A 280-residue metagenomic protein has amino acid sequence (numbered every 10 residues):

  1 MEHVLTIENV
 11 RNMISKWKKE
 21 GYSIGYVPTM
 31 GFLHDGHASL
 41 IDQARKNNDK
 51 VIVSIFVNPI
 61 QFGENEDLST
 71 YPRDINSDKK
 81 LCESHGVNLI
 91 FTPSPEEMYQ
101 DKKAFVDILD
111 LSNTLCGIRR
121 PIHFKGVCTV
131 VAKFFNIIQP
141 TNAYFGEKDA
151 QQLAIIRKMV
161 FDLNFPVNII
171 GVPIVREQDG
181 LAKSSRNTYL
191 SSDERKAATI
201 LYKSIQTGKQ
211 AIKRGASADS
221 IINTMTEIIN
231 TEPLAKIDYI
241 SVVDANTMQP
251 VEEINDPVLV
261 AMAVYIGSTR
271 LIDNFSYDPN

Functional and structural regions predicted by a protein language model:
E2-L234, V243-T247, S268, F275: Nucleotidyltransferase catalytic core that binds NTPs
K19-E20, I254, P279-N280: Extreme N-terminus of proteins, especially the signal/transit-peptide cleavage junction and the first residues
S220, E252-N255: Structural preference for alpha-helix termini/caps and helix-kink/transition segments
I237, P257-L259: Active-site lining segments that contact anionic ligands and/or coordinate catalytic metals
I240: Substrate/ligand-engaging "lid" and interaction regions
P250-V251, L259-N280: Short, basic/aromatic-enriched C-terminal tail that caps enzymatic domains
